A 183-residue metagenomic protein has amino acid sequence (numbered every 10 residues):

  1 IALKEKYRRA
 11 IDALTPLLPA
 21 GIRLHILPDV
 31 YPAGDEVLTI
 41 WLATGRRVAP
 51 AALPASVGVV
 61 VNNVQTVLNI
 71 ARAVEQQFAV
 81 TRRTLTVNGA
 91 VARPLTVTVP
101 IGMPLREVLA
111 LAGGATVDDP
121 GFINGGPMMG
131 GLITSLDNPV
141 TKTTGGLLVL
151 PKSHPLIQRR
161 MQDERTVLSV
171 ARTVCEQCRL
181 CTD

Functional and structural regions predicted by a protein language model:
L3-L105, L111-T116, G126: Hydrophobic alpha-helical positions that pack around
K4-E5, P120-V140: Short acidic beta-strand-loop surface patches of small beta-rich interaction domains
Y31-G58, S135-D163: Active-site loop ensemble at the mouth of alpha/beta enzyme cores that anchors a bound cofactor
R72-V74, E164-R165, S169: Long, charged amphipathic helices and adjacent flexible linkers at domain junctions
R82-T84, P94, D119, T144 (+1 more regions): Active-site lining segments that contact anionic ligands and/or coordinate catalytic metals
A92-R93, R160-M161, L168-V170: Active-site-adjacent structural elements in folded domains
L168-D183: Cysteine-centered iron-sulfur cluster-binding motifs in ferredoxin-type domains/subunits of redox enzymes
